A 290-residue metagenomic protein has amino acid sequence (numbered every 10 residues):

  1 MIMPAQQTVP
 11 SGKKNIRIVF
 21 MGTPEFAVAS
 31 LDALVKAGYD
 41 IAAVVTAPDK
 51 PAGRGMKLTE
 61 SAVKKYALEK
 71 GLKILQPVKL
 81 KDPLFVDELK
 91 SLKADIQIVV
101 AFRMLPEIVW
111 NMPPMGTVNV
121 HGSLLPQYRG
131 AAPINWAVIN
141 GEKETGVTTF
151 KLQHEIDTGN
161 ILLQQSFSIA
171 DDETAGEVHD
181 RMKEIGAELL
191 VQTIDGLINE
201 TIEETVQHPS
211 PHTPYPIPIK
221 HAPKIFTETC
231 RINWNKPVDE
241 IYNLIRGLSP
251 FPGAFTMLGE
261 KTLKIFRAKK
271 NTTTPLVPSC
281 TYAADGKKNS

Functional and structural regions predicted by a protein language model:
M1-N15, P211-I217, T273-T274: Intrinsic disorder/low-complexity segments
I2-P4, G12-R54: N-terminal Rossmann-like dinucleotide-binding module
I16, A37, A47, I96-H221: Donor/substrate-binding cores of folate-linked one-carbon enzymes
T23-F26, V78-K81, A101-M104, L248 (+1 more regions): Short beta->alpha connector loops
V28, E60, D82-V86, R103 (+1 more regions): Structural motif corresponding to alpha-helix initiation and N-cap regions
P51-D95: N-terminal glycine-/serine-/threonine-rich beta1-alpha1-beta2 phosphate-ribose binding loop of Rossmann-like
T213-S290: Internal anion-binding site segments
